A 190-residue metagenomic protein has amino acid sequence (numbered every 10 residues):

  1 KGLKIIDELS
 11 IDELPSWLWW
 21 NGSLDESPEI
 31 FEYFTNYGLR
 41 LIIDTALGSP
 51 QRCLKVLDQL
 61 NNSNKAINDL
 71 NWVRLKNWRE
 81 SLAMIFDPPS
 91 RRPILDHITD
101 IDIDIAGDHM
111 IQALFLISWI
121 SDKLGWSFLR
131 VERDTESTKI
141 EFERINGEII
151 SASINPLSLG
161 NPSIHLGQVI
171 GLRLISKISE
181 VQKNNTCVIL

Functional and structural regions predicted by a protein language model:
K1-R92, T186-L190: Extended, well-ordered protein cores
K4-I6, L24, P28, S49 (+7 more regions): An N-terminal assembly and electron-transfer interface module characteristic of large anaerobic redox and radical
E8-S10, Y33-T35, P93-L95, D134 (+2 more regions): A generic structural signal for short, solvent-exposed coil/turn residues that cap or connect secondary-structure
E13-P15, Y37-L39, I98, F128 (+2 more regions): A broad structural signal for short, well-ordered beta-strand segments within beta-sheet-rich domains
L18-S23, I43-G48, S127-E143: A generic structural motif
L75-E141: ATP/pyrophosphate-binding catalytic subdomain of soluble kinases
I117, D122, L129-R130, D134-L190: C-terminal structured domains
